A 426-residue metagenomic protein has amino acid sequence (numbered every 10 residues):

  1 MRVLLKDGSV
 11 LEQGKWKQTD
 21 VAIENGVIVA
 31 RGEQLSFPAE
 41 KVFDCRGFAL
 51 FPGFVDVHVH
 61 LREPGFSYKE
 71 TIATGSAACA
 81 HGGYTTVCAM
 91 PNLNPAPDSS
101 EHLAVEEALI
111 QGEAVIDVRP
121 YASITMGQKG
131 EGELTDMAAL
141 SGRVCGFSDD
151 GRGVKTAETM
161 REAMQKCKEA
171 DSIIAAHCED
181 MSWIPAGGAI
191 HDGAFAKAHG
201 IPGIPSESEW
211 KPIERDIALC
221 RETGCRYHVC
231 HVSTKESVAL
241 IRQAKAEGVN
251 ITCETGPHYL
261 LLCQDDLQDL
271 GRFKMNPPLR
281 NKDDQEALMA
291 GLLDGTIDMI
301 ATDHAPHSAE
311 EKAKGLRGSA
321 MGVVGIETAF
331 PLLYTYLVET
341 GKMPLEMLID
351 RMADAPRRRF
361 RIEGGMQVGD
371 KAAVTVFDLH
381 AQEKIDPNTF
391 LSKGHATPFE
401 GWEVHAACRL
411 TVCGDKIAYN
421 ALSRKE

Functional and structural regions predicted by a protein language model:
M1-G53: Histidine-rich, glycine-flanked metal-binding segment
G8, G26, G47, H58 (+15 more regions): Divalent metal-coordination and catalytic microenvironments
G8, G315-G318, V368-E426: C-terminal cap of metal-dependent C-N hydrolases
R46-E113: Metal-associated gating/positioning segment near the N- to mid-region
P64, A89-V115, A122-V144, R152-T156 (+1 more regions): Active-site loop-to-helix "anion-binding N-cap" substructures in soluble metabolic enzymes
S100-D117, K166-A176, T328: Alpha-helix-loop-beta-strand connector modules within alpha/beta enzyme cores
G132-I300: Histidine/acidic residue-rich metal-binding segments in metalloenzymes
A198-R226, L293-D294, D298-I300, A305-F377: His/Asp/Glu-enriched, well-ordered alpha-helical/loop segment that forms or immediately abuts the divalent-metal
